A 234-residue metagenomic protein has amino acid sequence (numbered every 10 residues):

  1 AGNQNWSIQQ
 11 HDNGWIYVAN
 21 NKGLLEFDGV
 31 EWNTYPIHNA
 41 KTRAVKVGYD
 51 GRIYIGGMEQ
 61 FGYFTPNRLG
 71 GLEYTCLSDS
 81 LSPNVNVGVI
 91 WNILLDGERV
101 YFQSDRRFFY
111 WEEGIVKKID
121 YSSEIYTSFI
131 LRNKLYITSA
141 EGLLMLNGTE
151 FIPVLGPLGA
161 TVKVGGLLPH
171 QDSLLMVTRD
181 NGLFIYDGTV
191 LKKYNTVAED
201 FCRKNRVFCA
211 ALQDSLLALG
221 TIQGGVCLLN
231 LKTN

Functional and structural regions predicted by a protein language model:
A1-N234: Carboxylate-rich, polar loop motifs that coordinate divalent cations or form catalytic acidic clusters
